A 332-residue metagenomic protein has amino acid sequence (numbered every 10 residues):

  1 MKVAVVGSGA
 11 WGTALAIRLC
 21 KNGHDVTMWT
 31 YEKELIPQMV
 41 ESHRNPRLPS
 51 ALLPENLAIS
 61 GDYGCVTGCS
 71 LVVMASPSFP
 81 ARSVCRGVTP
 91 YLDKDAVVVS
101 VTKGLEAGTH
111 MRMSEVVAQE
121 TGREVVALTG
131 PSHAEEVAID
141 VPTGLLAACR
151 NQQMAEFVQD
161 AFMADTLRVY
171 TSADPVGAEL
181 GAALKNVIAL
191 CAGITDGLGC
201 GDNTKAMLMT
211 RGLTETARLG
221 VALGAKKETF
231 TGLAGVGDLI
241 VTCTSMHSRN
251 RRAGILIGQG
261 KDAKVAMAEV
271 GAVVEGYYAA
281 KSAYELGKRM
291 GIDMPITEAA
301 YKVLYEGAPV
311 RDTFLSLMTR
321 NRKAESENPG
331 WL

Functional and structural regions predicted by a protein language model:
M1-L52, A58-G61, G87: NAD(P)+-binding Rossmann beta1-loop-alpha1 motif at the extreme N-terminus of oxidoreductases
V3, V26, E124-V125, V169: Hydrophobic anchor at the start of a short beta-strand that flanks the dinucleotide cofactor-binding loop
L53-P142, V158: Rossmann-like NAD(P)(H) cofactor-binding subdomain of soluble oxidoreductases
T67-G68, L184, V236: Alpha-helix C-terminal capping/helix-to-coil transition sites in glycosyltransferase folds
P80, Y91, V116-R123, P142-T229: Internal alpha-helical scaffold of NAD(P)-dependent oxidoreductase catalytic cores
A192-G193, V221-T231, L239-L332: NAD(P)-dependent Rossmann-like dehydrogenase/reductase catalytic/cofactor-binding core
